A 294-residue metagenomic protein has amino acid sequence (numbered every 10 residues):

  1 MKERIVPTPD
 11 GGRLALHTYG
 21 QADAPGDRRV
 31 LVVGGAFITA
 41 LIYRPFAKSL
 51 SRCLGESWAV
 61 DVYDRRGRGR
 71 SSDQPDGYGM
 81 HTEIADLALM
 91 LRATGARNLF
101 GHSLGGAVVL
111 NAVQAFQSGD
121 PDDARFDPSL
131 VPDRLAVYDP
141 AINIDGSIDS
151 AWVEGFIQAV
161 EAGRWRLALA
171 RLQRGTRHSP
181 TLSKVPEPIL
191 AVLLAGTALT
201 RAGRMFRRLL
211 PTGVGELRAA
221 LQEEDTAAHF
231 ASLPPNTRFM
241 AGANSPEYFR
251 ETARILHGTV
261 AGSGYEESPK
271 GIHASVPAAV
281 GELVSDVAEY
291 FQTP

Functional and structural regions predicted by a protein language model:
T8-S72: Conserved HGGG/HGGXW glycine-rich cap/lid loop of the alpha/beta-hydrolase fold
V32-A36, S103, G242: Glycine-rich His-Gly loop
A59-F100, L104, N111-F116, S285: Active-site loop/oxyanion-hole signature of alpha/beta-hydrolase fold enzymes
Y63-G67, V137-P140, K270: Active-site loop/turn elements of alpha/beta-hydrolase fold enzymes, especially the short glycine-/histidine-rich
Q114, D122-A162: Flexible "cap/lid" loop of the alpha/beta hydrolase fold
I144-R201: Helix-rich cap/lid subdomain of alpha/beta-hydrolase
R201-G258, E267, S275: Conserved serine/cysteine hydrolase catalytic core
R254, A261-P294: Catalytic active-site module of serine/aspartate enzymes centered on a nucleophile-bearing elbow/loop
